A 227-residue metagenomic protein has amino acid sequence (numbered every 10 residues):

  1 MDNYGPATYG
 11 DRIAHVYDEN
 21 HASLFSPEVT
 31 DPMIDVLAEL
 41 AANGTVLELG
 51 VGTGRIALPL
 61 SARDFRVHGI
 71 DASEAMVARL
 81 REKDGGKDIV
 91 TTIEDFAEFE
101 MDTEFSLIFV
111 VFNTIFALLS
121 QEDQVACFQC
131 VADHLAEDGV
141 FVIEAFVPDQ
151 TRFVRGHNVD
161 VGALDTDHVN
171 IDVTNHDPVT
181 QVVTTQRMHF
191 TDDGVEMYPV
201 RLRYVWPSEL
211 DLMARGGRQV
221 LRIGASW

Functional and structural regions predicted by a protein language model:
M1-A41: Conserved class I S-adenosyl-L-methionine
N43-G52: Conserved class I S-adenosyl-L-methionine
G54-E98: Class I SAM-dependent methyltransferase SAM/SAH-binding core
E100-L107: A short acidic, Gly/Pro-enriched loop at the edge of an enzyme's catalytic core that lines a small-molecule cofactor
F109-V111: A conserved beta-strand element that flanks and buttresses the S-adenosyl-L-methionine
V125-E137: A short glycine-rich, Lys/Arg-flanked "PGG" loop and its adjoining helix->strand segment in the class I
V142-M213: SAM-dependent methyltransferase
P207-W227: C-terminal lobe and adjacent flexible extensions of AdoMet/dcAdoMet transferase-like proteins
